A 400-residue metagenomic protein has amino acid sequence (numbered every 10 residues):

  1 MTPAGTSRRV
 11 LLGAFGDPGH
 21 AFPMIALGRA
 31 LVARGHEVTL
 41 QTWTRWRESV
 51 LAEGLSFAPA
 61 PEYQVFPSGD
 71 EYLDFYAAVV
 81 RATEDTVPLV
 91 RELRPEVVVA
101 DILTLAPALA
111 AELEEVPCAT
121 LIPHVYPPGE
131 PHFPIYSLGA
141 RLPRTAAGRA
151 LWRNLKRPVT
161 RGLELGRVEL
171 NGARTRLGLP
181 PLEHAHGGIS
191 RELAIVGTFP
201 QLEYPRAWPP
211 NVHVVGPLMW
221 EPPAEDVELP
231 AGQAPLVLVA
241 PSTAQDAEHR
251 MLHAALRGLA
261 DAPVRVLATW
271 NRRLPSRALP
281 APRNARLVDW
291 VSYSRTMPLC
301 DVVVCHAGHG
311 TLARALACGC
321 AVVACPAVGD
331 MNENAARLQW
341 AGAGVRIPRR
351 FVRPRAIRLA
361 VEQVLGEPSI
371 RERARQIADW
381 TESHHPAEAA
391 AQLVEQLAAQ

Functional and structural regions predicted by a protein language model:
T2-A58: N-terminal subdomain of nucleotide-sugar transferases
T6, T198-V302: Donor-nucleotide binding loops and adjacent catalytic segments primarily of GT-B fold Leloir glycosyltransferases
T39-A77, G148-A150, V288: Conserved nucleotide-sugar phosphate-binding/catalytic loop shared by glycosyltransferases and other
A77-R149, Q201-L202: Conserved nucleotide-sugar donor-interacting segment of glycosyltransferase catalytic cores, predominantly GT-B
V98-D101, W290-R337: A donor-sugar binding/catalytic signature common to diverse glycosyltransferases and related nucleotide-sugar
A119-E203: Active-site-proximal region of nucleotide-activated glycan assembly enzymes, centered on histidine/acidic-rich loops
G329-A360, S369-E372, A389: Change "using UDP/GDP/dTDP sugars" to "using nucleotide sugars
P354-Q400: C-terminal amphipathic helix plus adjacent low-complexity, charged tail appended to glycosyltransferase catalytic
